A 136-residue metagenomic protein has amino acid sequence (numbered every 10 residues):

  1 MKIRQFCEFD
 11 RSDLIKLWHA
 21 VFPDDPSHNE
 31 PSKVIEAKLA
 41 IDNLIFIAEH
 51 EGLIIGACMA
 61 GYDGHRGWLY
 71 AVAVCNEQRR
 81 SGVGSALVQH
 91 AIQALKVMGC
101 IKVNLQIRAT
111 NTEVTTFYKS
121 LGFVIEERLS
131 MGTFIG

Functional and structural regions predicted by a protein language model:
M1-K2: Extreme N-terminal starter segment of soluble prokaryotic enzymes
Q5-A71, C75, A94, I125-R128 (+1 more regions): Acetyl-CoA-dependent GNAT
D13, A86-L87, E113: Charged catalytic carboxylate motif
C75-S81, A109-T110: Active-site acidic-Proline motif in GNAT/NAT acetyltransferases
R80-Q93, S120: Conserved acetyl-CoA-binding loop-helix of GNAT-fold acetyltransferases
L95-I107: Conserved GNAT acetyl-CoA-binding A-motif
L105-V114, G132-G136: Conserved beta-strand-loop-alpha-helix junction that forms the acyl-donor binding cleft
E113-E127: Short acidic, glycine/proline-enriched helix-loop-strand junctions
